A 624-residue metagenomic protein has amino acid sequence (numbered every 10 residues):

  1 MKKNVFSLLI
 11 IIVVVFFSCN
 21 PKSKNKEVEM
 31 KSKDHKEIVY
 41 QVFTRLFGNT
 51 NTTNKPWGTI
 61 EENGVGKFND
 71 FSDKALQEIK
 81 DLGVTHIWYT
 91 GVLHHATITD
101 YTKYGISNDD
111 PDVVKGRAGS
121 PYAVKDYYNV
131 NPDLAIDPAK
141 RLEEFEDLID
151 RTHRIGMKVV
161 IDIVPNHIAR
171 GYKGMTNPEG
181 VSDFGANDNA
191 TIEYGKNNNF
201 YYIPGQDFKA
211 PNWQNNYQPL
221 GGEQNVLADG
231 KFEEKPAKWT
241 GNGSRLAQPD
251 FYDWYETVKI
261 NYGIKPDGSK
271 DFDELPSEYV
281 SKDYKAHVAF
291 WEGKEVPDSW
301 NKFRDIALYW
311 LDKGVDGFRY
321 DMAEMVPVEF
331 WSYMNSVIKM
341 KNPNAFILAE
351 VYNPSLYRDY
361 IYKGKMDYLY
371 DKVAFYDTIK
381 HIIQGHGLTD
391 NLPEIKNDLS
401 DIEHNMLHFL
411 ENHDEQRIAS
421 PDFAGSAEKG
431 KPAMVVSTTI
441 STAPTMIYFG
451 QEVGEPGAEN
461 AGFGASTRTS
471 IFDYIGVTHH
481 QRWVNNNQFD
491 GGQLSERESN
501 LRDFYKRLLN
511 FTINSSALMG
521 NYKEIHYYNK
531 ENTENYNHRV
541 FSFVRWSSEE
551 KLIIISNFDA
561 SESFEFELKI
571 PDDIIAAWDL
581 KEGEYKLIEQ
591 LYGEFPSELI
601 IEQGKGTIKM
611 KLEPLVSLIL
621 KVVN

Functional and structural regions predicted by a protein language model:
F16-S18: C-terminal motif of bacterial Sec signal peptides marking the signal peptidase cleavage site
K24-K158, N166-I168, Y172-N177, V181-K196 (+5 more regions): N-terminal structural segment of carbohydrate-active enzymes
I38-Y40, I87-Y89, V159-I161, F318 (+3 more regions): Hydrophobic faces of well-ordered beta-strands that scaffold small-molecule active sites in alpha/beta enzyme cores
V65-I79, K294-L311, G430-M434: Short, acidic/polar
A169-G180, V328-M340, V351-I382, P456-S466: Substrate-binding cleft/loops of secretory-pathway carbohydrate-active enzymes
Y255-L356: Active-site neighborhood of glycoside hydrolase catalytic domains
N353, S400-E403, N412, R417 (+1 more regions): Loop/helix patches that line or flank the sugar-binding groove of alpha-linked glycan CAZymes
A560-N624: C-terminal beta-sandwich/jelly-roll accessory domains of carbohydrate-active enzymes
